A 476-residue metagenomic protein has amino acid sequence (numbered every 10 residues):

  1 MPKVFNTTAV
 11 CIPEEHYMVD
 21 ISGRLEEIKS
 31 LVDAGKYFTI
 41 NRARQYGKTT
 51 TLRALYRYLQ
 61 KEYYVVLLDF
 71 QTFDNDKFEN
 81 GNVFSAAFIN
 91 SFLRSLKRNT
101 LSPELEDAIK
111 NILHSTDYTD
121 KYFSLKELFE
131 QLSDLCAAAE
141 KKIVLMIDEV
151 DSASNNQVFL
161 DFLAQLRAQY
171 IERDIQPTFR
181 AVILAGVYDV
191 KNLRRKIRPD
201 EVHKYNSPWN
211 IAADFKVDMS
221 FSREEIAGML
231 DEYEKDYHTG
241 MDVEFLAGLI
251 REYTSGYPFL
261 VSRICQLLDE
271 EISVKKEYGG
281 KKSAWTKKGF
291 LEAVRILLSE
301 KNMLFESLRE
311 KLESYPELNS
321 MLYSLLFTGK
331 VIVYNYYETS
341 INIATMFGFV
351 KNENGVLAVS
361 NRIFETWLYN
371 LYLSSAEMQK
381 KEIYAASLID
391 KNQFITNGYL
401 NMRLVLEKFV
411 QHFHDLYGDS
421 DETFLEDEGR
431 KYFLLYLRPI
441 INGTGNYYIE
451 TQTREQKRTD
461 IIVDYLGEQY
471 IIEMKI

Functional and structural regions predicted by a protein language model:
M1-L59, Q131-D134: Walker A/P-loop-proximal flanking segment of P-loop NTPase domains
A9-V10, S154-F245, L249-Y253, L267 (+1 more regions): The catalytic "switch" region of P-loop NTPases
Q60-K77, L145: Conserved catalytic segments around the Walker B and adjacent sensor/switch elements of P-loop NTPase domains
V66, F78-D107: Conserved NTP-binding/hydrolysis module of P-loop NTPases
S95-I147, D151-V158, I171-T178: Mid-core helix/loop region of P-loop NTP-binding domains shared across ATPases and GTPases
S222-F347, E353-N354, K381-L388, N392: Winged-helix-like regulatory helical subdomains adjacent to P-loop NTPase cores
F433, D460-I476: Conserved catalytic cores of phosphodiester-cleaving nucleases, focusing on short active-site segments
P439-G467: Active-site metal-binding core of divalent-cation-utilizing nuclease and nuclease-like domains
